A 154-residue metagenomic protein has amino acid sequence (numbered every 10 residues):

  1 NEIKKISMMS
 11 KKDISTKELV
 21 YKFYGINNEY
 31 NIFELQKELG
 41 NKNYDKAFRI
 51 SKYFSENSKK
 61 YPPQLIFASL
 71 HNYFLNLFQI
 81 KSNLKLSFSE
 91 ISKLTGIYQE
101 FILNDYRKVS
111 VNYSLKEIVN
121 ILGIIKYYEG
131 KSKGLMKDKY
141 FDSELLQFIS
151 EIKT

Functional and structural regions predicted by a protein language model:
E2, M9, F54-N83, E117-T154: Amphipathic alpha-helical interaction/assembly segments
K12-E117: Small-residue-rich helix-loop
